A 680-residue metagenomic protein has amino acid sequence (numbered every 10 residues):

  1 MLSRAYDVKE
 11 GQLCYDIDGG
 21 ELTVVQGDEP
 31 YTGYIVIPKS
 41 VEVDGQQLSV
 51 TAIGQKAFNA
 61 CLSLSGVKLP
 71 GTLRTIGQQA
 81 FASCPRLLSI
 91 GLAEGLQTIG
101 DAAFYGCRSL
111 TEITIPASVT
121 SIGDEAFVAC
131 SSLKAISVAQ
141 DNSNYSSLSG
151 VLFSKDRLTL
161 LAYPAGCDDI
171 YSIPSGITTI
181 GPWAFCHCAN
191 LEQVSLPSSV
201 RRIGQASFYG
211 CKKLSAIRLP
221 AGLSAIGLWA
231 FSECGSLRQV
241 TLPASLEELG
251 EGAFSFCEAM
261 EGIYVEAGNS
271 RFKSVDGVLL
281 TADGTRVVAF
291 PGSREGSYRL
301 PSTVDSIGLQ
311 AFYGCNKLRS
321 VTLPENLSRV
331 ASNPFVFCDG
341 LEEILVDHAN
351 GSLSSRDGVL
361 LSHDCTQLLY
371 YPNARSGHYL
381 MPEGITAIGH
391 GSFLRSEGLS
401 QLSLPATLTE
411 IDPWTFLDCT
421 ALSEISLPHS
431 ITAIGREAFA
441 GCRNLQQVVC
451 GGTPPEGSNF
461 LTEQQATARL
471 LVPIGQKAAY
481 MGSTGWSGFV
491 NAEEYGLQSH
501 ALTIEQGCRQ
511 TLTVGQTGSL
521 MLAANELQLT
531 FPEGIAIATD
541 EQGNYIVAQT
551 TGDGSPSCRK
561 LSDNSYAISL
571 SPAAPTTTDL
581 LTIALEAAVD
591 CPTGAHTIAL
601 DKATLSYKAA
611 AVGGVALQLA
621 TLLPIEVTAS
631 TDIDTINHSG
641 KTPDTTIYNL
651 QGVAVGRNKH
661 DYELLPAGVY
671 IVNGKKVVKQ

Functional and structural regions predicted by a protein language model:
L2-R4, V8, T467-L497: Extracellular/surface-exposed low-complexity segments
G11, D44, K155, A282 (+5 more regions): Short strand-coil-strand connectors
Q12-G20, P30-A52, L62-T75, C84-T98 (+18 more regions): Structural signature of tandem-repeat unit edges
Q55-K56, Q78-A80, D101-A103, D124-A126 (+10 more regions): Consensus positions within tandem repeat domains that build extended binding/scaffold surfaces
G176, T303, G384, C508 (+2 more regions): A glycine-anchored, Pro-Gly-centered beta-turn/N-cap motif
L461-Q464: A structural signal for leucine-rich repeat
G496-T631: Acidic, low-complexity intrinsically disordered segments
Q528-T530, T628-Q680: C-terminal outer-membrane/trafficking sorting elements
